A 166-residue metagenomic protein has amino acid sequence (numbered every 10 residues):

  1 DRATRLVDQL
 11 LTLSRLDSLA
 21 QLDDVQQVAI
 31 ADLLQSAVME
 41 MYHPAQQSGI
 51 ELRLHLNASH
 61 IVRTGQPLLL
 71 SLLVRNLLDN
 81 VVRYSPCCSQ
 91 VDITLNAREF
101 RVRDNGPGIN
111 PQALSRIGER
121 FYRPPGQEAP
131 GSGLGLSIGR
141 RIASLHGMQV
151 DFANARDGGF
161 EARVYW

Functional and structural regions predicted by a protein language model:
D24-M39: A conserved beta-strand-to-alpha-helix junction within the catalytic ATP-binding
Q26-Q27, Q46, E51-I61: Conserved catalytic submotifs in the C-terminal HATPase_c
V81-V82: Short helix-loop "hinge" at the ATP-lid/N-box region of the Bergerat-fold HATPase_c
C88-E99: Short beta-strand/loop element within the Bergerat-fold HATPase_c
I109-F121: Short conserved segment of the HATPase_c
G135, G139: Short alpha-helical Gxxx[C/S/T] motif in the catalytic ATP-binding
G147-M148: Conserved glycine-rich
